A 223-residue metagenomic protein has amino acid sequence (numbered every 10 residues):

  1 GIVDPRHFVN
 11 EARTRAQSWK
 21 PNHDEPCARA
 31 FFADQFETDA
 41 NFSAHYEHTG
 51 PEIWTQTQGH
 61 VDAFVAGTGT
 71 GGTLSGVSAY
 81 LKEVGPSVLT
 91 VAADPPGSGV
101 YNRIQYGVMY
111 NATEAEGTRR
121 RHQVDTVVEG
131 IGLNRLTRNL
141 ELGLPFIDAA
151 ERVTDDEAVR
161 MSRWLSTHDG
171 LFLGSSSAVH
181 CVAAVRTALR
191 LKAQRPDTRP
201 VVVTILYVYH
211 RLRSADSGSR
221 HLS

Functional and structural regions predicted by a protein language model:
G1-Q17: Gly/Ser-rich phosphate-binding catalytic loop and adjacent alpha/beta segment that cradle a phosphoryl group at enzyme
R6, F36-E52, G174-V179: A glycine-rich, Thr/Ser-enriched phosphate-binding loop motif common to dinucleotide/cofactor-binding enzymes
R13-H23, R29, K82-S175, D216-S223: Active-site/ligand-binding loops adjacent to catalytic centers
A30-F31, D62-V65, D148: Conserved acidic residues
Q35, G67, V91-A93, I205: Generic beta-sheet signal
N41-L89: Glycine-rich ThDP/TPP pyrophosphate-binding loop and its adjacent helix/strand module within ThDP-dependent enzymes
G67-V77, V100-Y101, S176-V185: Short glycine/serine/threonine-rich phosphate/pyrophosphate-binding segments that cradle anionic phosphate groups
D125, L140, V182-S223: Phosphate-binding loop/pocket of nucleotide- and phosphate-handling active sites
